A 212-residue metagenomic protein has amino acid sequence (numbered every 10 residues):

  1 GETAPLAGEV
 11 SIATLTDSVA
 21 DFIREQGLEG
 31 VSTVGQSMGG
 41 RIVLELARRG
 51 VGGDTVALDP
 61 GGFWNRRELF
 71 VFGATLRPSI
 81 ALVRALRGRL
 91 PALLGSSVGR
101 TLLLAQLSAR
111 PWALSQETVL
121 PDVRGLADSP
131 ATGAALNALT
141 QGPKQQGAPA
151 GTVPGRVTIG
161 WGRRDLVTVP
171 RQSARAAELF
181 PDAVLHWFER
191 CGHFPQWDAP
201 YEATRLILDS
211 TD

Functional and structural regions predicted by a protein language model:
G1-E2, F63, C191-F194: Active-site loop signature of alpha/beta-hydrolase-fold enzymes
G1-M38, E45, E68-F70, R205: Active-site loop/oxyanion-hole signature of alpha/beta-hydrolase fold enzymes
G8, I12, V169, Q196-P200: Amphipathic alpha-helical segment in the mid-to-C-terminal domain of diverse UDP/GDP-sugar glycosyltransferases
G27-G30, G52, P154-G155, D182: Active-site acidic short loop of glycosyltransferases
R48, G52-G88: Flexible "cap/lid" loop of the alpha/beta hydrolase fold
L90-T152: Conserved alpha/beta-hydrolase catalytic His-Asp/Glu region
D128-E178, W187: Conserved serine/cysteine hydrolase catalytic core
F188-T204: Catalytic histidine-centered segment of alpha/beta-hydrolase-like enzymes
